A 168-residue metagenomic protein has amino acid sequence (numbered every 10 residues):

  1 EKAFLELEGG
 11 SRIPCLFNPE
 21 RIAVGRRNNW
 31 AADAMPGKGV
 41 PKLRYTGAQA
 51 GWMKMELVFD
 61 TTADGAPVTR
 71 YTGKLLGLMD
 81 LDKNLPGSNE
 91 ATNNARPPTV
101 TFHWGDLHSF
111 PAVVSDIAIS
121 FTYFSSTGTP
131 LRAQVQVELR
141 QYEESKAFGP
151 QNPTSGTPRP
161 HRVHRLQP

Functional and structural regions predicted by a protein language model:
E1-Q167: Acidic, Ser/Thr- and Gly-enriched intrinsically disordered low-complexity segments
